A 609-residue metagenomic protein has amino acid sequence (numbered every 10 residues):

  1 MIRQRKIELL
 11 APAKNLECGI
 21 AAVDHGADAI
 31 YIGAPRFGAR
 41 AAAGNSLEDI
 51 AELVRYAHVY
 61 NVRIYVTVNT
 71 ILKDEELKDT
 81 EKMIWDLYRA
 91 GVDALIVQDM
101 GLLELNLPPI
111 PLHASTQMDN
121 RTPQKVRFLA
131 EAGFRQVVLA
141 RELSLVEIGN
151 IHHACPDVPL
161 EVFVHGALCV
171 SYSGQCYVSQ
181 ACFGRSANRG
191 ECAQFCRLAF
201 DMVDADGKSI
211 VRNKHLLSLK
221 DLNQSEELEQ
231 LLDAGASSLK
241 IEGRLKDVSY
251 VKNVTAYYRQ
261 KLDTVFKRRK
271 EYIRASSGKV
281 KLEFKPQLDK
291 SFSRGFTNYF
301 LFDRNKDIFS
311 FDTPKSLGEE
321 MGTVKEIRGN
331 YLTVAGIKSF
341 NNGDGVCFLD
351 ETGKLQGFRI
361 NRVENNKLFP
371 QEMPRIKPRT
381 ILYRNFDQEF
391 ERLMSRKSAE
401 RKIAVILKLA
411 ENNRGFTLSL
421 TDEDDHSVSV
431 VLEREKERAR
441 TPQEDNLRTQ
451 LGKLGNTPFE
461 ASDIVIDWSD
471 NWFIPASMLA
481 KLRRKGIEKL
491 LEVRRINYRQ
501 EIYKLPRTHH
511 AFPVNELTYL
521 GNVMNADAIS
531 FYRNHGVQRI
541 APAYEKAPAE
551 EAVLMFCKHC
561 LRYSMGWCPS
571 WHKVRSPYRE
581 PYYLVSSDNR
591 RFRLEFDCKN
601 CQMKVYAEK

Functional and structural regions predicted by a protein language model:
M1-H25, A29-A39, L53-V54, Y60-Y88 (+3 more regions): Surface-exposed amphipathic alpha-helical tracts and adjacent flexible/coil segments at the periphery of soluble enzymes
A42-A51: Aromatic- and glycine-enriched glycan-recognition loops and surfaces that form the carbohydrate-binding subsites
D93: Short, conserved active-site loop motifs that form the nucleotide-linked donor/cofactor pocket
L103-P108: Short active-site loop/helix that positions an aromatic residue
S115-T116, N120: Ser/Thr-centric signal marking residues that sit in or immediately flank functional binding/regulatory motifs
R121-K125: Short, glycine/polar-rich helix-capping loops at beta-to-alpha or helix-loop-helix junctions that flank or form
